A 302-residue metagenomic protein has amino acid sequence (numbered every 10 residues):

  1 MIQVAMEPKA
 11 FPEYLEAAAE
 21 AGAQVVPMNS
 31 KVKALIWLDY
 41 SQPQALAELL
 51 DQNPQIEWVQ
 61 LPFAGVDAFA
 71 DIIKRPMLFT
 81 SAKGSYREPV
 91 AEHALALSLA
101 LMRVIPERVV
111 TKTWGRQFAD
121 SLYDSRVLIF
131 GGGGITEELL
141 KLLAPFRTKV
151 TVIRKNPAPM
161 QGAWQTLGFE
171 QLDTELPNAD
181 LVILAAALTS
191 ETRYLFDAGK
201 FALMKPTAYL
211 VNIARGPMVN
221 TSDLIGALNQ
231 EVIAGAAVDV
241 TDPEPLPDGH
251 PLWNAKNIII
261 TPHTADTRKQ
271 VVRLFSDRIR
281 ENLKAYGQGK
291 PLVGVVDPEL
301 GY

Functional and structural regions predicted by a protein language model:
M1-L38, G287: N-terminal glycine-/charge-rich "phosphate-binding" loop or analogous flexible N-terminal tail
A34-V110: Phosphate/diphosphate ligand-binding glycine-rich loop within oxidoreductases
A47-Q55, D71-R75, F201-P206, A227-V232 (+1 more regions): Short, conserved loop/helix-junction motifs that constitute active-site signature segments in enzyme catalytic cores
A91-E107, P145-F146, D277-K290: Oxidoreductase and adenylate-handling cofactor-binding alpha/beta cores
E107-E138, Q165: Glycine-rich NAD(P)-binding loop of Rossmann-like domains
P145-G162: NAD(P)-binding Rossmann-fold cofactor-contacting core
P157-P251: Rossmann-like adenosine-cofactor binding region
I213-Y302: Rossmann-like dinucleotide-binding domain for NAD(H)/NADP(H)
